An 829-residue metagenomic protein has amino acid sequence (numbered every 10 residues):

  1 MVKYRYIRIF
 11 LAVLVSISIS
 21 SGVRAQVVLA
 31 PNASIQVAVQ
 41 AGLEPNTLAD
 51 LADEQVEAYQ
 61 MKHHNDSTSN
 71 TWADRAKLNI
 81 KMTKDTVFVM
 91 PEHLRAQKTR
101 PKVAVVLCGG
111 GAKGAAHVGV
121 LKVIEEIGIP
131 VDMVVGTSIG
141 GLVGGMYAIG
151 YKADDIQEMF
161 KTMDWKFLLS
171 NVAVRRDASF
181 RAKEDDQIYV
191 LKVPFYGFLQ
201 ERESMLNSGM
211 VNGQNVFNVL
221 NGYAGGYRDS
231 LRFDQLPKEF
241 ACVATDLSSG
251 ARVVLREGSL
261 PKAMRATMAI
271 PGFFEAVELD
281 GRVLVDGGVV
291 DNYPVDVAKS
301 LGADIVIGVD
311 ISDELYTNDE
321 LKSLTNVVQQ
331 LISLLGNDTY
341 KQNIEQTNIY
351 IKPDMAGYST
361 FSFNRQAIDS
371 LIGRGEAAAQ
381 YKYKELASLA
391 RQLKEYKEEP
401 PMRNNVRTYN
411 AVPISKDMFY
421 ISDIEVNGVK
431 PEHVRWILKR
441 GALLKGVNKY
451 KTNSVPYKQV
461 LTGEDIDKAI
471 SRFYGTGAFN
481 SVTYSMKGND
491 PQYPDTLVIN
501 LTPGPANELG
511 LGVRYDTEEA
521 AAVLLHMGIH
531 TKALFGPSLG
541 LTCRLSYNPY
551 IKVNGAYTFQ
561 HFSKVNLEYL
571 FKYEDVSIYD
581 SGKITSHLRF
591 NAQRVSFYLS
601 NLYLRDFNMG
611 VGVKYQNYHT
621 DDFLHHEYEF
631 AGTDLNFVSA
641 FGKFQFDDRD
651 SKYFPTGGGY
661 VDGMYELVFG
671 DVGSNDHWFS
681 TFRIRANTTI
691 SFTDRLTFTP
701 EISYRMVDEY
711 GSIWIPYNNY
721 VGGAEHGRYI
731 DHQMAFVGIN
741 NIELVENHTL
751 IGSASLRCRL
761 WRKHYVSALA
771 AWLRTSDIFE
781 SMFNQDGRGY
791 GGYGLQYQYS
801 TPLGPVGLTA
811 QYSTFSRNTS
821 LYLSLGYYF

Functional and structural regions predicted by a protein language model:
V2-F10: Bacterial N-terminal signal peptides that target proteins for export
I9-S18: Bacterial N-terminal signal peptides
S21-A25: Sec/Tat signal peptide C-region and signal peptidase I cleavage site
Q26-T137, G145-G446, V455-E464, K468-S471 (+3 more regions): Patatin-like phospholipase
G110, V120, G140, I156 (+17 more regions): Buried hydrophobic packing residues in well-ordered domains
A244-D246, R256, P353, V426-G428 (+7 more regions): Flexible glycine-/small-residue-rich
K451, G463-E464, G475, S481-Y653 (+4 more regions): Gram-negative/organellar outer-membrane beta-barrel architecture
E508-V513, A640-Q645, R649-W761: C-terminal outer-membrane beta-barrel translocator/porin domains of Gram-negative envelope proteins and their
